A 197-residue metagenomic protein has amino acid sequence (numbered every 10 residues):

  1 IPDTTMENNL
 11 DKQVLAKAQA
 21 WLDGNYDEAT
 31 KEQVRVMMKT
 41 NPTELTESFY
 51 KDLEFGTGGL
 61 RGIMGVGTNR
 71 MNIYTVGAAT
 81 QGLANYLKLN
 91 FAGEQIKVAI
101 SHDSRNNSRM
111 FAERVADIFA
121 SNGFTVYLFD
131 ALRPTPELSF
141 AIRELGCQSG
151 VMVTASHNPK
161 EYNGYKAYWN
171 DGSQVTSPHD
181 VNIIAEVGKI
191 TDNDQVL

Functional and structural regions predicted by a protein language model:
I1-T5: Short, Lys/Arg-enriched N-terminal segments with co-localized hydrophobic residues within the first ~10-30 amino acids
E7-L197: Gly/Ser-rich phosphate-binding catalytic loop and adjacent alpha/beta segment that cradle a phosphoryl group at enzyme
